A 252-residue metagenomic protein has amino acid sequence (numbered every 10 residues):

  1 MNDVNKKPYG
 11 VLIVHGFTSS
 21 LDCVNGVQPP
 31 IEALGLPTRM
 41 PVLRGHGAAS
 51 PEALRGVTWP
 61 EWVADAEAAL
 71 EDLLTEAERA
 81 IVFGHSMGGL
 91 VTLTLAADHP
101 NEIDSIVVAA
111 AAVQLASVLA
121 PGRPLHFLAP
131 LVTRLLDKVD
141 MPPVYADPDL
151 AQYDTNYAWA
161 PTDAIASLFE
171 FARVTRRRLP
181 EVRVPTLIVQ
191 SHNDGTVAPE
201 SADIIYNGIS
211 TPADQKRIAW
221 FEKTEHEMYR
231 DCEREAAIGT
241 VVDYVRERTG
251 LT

Functional and structural regions predicted by a protein language model:
T18-P29: The serine-hydrolase catalytic nucleophile loop
V27, V184, A198-G208: Short alpha-helix in the alpha/beta-hydrolase fold that links the catalytic acid
E32-P51: Conserved alpha/beta-hydrolase
R39, D203, N207-E227: Catalytic histidine neighborhood in serine/cysteine hydrolases with alpha/beta-hydrolase-type architecture
G84-G88, T92: Gly/Ala-rich beta-loop-alpha elbow adjacent to hydrolase catalytic centers
V107-V118: Active-site nucleophile loop of the alpha/beta-hydrolase fold
V182, I188-Q190, D194: Short beta-strand/loop motif that positions the catalytic acidic residue of the alpha/beta-hydrolase fold
E222-T252: Catalytic active-site module of serine/aspartate enzymes centered on a nucleophile-bearing elbow/loop
